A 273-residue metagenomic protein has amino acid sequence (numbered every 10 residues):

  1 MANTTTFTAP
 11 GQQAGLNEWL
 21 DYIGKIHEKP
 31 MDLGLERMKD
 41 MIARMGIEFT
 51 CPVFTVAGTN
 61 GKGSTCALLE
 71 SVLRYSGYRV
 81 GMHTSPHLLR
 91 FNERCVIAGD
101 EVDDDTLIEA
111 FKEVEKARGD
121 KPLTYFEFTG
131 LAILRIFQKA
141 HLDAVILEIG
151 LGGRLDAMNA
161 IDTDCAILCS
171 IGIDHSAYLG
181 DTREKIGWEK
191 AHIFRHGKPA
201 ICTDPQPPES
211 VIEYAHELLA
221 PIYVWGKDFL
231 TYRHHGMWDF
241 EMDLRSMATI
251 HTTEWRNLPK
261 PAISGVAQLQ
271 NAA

Functional and structural regions predicted by a protein language model:
M1-N60, S64-R79, L88-L89, D105 (+4 more regions): N-terminal leader/targeting and accessory segments in enzymes
G15-E18, K29-M31, L35, K39-F49 (+3 more regions): ATP-dependent carboxylate-amine ligase catalytic core
V56-T59, G63-T65, I146, C169 (+1 more regions): Ser/Thr-glycine-rich phosphate-binding loops at phosphate-binding pockets of nucleotides, nucleotide cofactors
K62, G152-L155, D174, P208: Glycine-rich nucleotide phosphate-binding loop and flanking beta-alpha elements of Rossmann-like dinucleotide-binding
V80, I263-A273: Short glycine/threonine-rich catalytic loop with a Thr-x-Gly-x-Asp
R118-L123, K260-V266: A short glycine/serine-rich beta->alpha loop
K121, A144, E148, T163-L258 (+1 more regions): Acidic, Mg2+-coordinating active-site environments of NTP-dependent enzymes
